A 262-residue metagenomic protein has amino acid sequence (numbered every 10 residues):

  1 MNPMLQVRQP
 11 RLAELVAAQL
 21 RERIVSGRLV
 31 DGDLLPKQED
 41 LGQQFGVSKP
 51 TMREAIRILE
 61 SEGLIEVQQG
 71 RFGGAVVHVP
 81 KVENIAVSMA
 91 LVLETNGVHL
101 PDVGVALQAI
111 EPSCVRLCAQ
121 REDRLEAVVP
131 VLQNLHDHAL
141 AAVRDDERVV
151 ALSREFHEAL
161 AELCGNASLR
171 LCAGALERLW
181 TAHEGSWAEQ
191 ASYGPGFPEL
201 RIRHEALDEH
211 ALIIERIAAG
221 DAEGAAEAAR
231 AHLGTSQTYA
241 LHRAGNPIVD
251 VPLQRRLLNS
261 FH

Functional and structural regions predicted by a protein language model:
M1-A109, S113-R116, Q120, P247-D250 (+1 more regions): Short linear motifs at protein or domain termini
M4-L5, T95-D102, C118-D123, L140-R144 (+1 more regions): A ubiquitous short alpha-helical element
F45, E215-R216: Short alpha-helical segment immediately N-terminal to, or the first helix within, an HTH/HTH-like DNA-binding domain
V103, L107-Q190, E209-E215, G224-T238 (+2 more regions): Conserved amphipathic alpha-helical segments that form helical-bundle/coiled-coil interaction surfaces
P195, G245-L258: Short, highly charged C-terminal tails/helix-capping segments
